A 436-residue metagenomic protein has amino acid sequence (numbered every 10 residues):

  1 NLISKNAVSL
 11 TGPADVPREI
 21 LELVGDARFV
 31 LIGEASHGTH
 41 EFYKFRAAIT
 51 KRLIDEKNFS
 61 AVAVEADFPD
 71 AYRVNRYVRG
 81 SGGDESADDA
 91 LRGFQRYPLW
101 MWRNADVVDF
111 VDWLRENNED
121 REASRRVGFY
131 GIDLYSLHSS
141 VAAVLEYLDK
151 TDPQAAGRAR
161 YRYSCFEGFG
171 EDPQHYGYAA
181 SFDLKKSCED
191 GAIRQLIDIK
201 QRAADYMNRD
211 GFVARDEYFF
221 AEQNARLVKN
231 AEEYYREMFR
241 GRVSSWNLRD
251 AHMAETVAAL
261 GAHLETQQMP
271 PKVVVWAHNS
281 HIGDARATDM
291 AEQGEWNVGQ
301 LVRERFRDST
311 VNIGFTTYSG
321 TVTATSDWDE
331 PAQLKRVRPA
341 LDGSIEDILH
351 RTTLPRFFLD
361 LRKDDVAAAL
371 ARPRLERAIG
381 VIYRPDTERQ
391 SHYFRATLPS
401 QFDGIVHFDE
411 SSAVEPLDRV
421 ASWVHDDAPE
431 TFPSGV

Functional and structural regions predicted by a protein language model:
N1-V436: Structured catalytic-domain cores with a bias toward divalent-metal coordination
